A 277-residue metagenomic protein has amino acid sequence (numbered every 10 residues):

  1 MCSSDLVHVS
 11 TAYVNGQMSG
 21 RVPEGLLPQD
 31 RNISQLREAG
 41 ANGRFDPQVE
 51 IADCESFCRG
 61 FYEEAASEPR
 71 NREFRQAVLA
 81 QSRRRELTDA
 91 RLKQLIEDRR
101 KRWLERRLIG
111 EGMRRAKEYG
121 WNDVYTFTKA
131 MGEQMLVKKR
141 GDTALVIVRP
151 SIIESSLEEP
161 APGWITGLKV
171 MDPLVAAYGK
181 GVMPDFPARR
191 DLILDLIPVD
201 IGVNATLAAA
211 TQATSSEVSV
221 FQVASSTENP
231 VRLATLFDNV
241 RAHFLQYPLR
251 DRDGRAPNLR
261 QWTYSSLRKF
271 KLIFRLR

Functional and structural regions predicted by a protein language model:
C2-S3: Short, small-residue-biased leader/transition segments that mark boundaries at the very start of proteins
H8-T11, V148-P150: SDR active-site strand-loop-helix element
V14-A41, E159-I165, M171-R190: Catalytic cores of eukaryotic secretory-pathway lumenal/extracellular enzymes that build and remodel glycoconjugates
G25-R115, R255-S266, I273-R277: Alpha-helical "lid/cap" subdomains adjacent to substrate-binding clefts that gate access and reposition the ligand
R72-G112, K117-V124, T128-G163, M171 (+2 more regions): Conserved beta-loop-beta element that borders a ligand/cofactor-binding pocket
F127-G132, G167-M171, R189-A210: Substrate-positioning beta->alpha
P150, S155-S156, F186-L192, F221-V231 (+1 more regions): Glycine-rich Rossmann NAD(P)(H)-binding loop
A209-R277: Mid/C-terminal beta-alpha module of Rossmann-like enzyme folds, strongest in SDR-family dehydrogenases/epimerases
